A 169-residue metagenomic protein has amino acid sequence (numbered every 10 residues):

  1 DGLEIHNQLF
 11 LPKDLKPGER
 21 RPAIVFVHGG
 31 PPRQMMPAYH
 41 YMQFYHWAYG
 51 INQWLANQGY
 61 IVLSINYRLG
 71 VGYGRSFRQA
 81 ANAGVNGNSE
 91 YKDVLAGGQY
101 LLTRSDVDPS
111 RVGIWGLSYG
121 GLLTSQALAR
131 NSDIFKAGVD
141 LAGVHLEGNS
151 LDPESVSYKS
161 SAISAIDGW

Functional and structural regions predicted by a protein language model:
D1-N7, G59, A137: Short intrinsically disordered, low-complexity coil segments enriched in acidic
G2-D14, Q99, T103: Flexible, glycine/threonine-enriched loop-and-boundary segments that flank and lead into catalytic domains of large
L3, R21-A23, I61: Hydrophobic core residues within well-ordered beta-strands of beta-rich domains
L11, G18-P31: Short beta-strand element of the alpha/beta-hydrolase
K13-K16, D133: A short local loop/turn or secondary-structure capping micro-motif enriched for an aromatic residue
F26, H40-Q58, L63-W169: Active-site-proximal cap/loop segments of hydrolase catalytic domains
P31-R33, V62: Serine-hydrolase catalytic-loop signature spanning alpha/beta hydrolases and amidase-signature enzymes
Q34-M35, G148: Glycine/Thr-rich phosphate-binding loops of Rossmann-like dinucleotide-binding domains
